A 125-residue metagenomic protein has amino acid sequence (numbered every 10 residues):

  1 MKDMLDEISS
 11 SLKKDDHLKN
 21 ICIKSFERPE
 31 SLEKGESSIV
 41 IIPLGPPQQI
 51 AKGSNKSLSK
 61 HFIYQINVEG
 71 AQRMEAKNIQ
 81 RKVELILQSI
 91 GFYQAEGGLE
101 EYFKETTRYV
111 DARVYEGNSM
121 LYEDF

Functional and structural regions predicted by a protein language model:
M1-K52: Small/polar-rich, solvent-exposed N-terminal microdomains that initiate assembly or binding
L5-D16, Q80-F92: Amphipathic alpha-helical segments
Q48, E75, Y122-D124: Short, cysteine-centered beta-strand-loop-beta hairpins and adjacent loop/turn segments enriched in charged/polar
G53-S57: Short, solvent-exposed beta-strand/turn "edge" segments of beta-rich domains on protein surfaces
L58-A71, R108-M120: Oligomerization/assembly interface segments of phage tail-like spikes and tubes
Q65-E84: Mid-chain, well-packed structural core segment of small domains
R81-F125: Acidic-leaning, charged glycine-interspersed low-complexity segments
